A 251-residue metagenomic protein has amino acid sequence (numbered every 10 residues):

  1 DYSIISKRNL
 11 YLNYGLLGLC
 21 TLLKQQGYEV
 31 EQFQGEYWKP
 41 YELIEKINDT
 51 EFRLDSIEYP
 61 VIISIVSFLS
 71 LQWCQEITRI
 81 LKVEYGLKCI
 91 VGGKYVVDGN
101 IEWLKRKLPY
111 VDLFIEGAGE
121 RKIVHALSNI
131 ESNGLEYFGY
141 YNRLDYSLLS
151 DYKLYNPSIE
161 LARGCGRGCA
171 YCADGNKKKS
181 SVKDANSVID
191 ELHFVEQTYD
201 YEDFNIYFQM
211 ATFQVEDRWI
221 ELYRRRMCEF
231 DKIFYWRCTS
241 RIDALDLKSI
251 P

Functional and structural regions predicted by a protein language model:
D1, G35, K94, A211 (+1 more regions): Cofactor-binding loop segments of dinucleotide-utilizing enzymes, especially the Rossmann-like FAD- and NAD(P)+-binding
D1, S56-E58, C172, F230: A short alpha-helix capping/helix-coil boundary motif
D1-L10: Short glycine-rich His-centered loop
N9, S64-F68, M210: Short, charged/polar micro-motifs that form catalytic or ligand-binding hotspots
Y11, N142-P251: Radical SAM [4Fe-4S] cluster-binding motif and immediate context
Y11-G18: Conserved alpha-helical elements of sugar-nucleotide-dependent glycosyltransferases
L19-L23, E29-Y140: Glycine-rich beta-alpha loop elements in corrinoid/cobalamin-binding modules across cobalamin-dependent enzymes
